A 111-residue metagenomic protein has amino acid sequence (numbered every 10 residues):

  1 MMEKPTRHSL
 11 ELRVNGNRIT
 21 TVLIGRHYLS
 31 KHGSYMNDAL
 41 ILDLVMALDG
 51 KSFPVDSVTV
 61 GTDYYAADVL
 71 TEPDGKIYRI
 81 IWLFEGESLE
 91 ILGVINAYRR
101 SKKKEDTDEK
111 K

Functional and structural regions predicted by a protein language model:
M1-K111: Ribonuclease/tRNase effector modules and their secretory precursors
